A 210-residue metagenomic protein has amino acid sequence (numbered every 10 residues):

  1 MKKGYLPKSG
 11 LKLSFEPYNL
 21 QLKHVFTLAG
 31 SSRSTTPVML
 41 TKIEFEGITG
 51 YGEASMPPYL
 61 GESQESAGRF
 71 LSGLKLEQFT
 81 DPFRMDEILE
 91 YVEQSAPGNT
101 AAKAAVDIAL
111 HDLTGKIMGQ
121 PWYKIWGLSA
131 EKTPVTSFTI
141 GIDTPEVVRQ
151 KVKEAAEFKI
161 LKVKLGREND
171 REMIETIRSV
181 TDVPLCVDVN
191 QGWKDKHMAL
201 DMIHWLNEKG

Functional and structural regions predicted by a protein language model:
M1-P37: Short, Gly/Pro- and small/polar-rich lid/capping loops
G4-P17, I43-E44, T49-I117: Metal- or metallocofactor-binding catalytic centers and their adjacent structured scaffolds across diverse enzyme
N19, K23-V25, L89, K103 (+3 more regions): Generic secondary-structure boundary/loop-capping signal
N19-Q21, G47-T49, P58, R167-N169 (+1 more regions): Residues that cap or initiate secondary-structure elements
L22-H24, L28-G30, G61-E62, G127-L128 (+2 more regions): Generic structural "secondary-structure junction" signal
V25, Y51-E53, E62-Q64, E146-V148 (+1 more regions): Short acidic, gly/pro-rich beta-turn/loop elements at beta-sheet edges and active-site/ligand-binding grooves
M39-T41: Hydrophobic residues positioned within well-ordered beta-strands of beta-sheet architectures
W122-G210: Metal-dependent enolase-superfamily TIM-barrel catalytic cores that perform enediolate-based chemistry
